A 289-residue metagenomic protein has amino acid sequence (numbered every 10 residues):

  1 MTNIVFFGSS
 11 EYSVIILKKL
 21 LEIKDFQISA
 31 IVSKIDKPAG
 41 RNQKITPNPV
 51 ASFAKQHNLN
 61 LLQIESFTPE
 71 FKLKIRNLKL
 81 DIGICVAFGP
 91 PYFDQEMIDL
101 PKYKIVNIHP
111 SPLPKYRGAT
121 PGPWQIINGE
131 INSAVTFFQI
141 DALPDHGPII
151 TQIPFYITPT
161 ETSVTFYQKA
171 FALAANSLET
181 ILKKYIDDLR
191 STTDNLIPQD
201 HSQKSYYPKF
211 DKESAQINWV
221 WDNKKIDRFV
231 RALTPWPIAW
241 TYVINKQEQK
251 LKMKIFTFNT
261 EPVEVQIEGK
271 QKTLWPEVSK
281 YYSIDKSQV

Functional and structural regions predicted by a protein language model:
M1-R41: N-terminal Rossmann-like dinucleotide-binding module
N3, I82-K204: Donor/substrate-binding cores of folate-linked one-carbon enzymes
V5, S29-A30, N60-L78, P90-I108: Internal alpha/beta domain cores that form substrate/cofactor-binding pockets in large enzymes and binding proteins
G8, I31, A54, G83 (+5 more regions): A residue-level signal for conserved active-site and pocket-lining positions in enzyme catalytic cores
E22-I23, Q27, K55, L73-L80 (+5 more regions): Short, basic, low-complexity termini and linkers enriched in Ser/Thr/Gly/Pro that act as targeting/leader peptides
I35-K55: N-terminal beta-loop-helix "entrance" segment that forms/cooperates in small-molecule cofactor or anionic ligand
Q199-I217: Flexible, acidic loop-helix segments that line cofactor/substrate-binding pockets
S214-V289: An anion-binding loop in the catalytic cleft
